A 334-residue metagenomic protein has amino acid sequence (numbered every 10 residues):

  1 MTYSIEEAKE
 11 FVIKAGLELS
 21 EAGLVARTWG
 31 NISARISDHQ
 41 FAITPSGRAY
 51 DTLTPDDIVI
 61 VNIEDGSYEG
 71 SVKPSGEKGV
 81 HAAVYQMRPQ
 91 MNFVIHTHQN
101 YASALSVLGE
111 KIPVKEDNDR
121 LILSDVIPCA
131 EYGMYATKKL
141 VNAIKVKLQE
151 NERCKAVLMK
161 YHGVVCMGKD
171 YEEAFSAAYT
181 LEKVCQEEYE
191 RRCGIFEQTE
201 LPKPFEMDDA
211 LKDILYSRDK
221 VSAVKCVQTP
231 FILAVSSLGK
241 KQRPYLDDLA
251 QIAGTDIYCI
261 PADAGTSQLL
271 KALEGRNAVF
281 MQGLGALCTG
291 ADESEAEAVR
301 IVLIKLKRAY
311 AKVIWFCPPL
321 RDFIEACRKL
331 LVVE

Functional and structural regions predicted by a protein language model:
M1-E334: Glycine-rich flexible loops
